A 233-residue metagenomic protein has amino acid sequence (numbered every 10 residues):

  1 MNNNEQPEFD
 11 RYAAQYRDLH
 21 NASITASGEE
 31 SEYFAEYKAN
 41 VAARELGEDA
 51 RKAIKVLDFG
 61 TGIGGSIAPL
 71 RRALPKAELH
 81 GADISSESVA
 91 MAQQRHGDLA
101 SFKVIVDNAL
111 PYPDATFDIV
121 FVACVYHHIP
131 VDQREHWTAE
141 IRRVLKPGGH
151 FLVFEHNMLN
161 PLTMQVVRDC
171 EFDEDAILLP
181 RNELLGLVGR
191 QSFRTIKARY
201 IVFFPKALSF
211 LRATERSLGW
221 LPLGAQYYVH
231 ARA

Functional and structural regions predicted by a protein language model:
M1-I24: N-terminal, positively charged/glycine-rich alpha-helical extensions of SAM-dependent methyltransferases
Y33-K52, P69: Conserved alpha-helix/loop element of class I SAM-dependent methyltransferases that forms part of the SAM/SAH-binding
L57, I63-A109: Class I SAM-dependent methyltransferase SAM/SAH-binding core
N108-V120: A short acidic, Gly/Pro-enriched loop at the edge of an enzyme's catalytic core that lines a small-molecule cofactor
E135-P147: A short glycine-rich, Lys/Arg-flanked "PGG" loop and its adjoining helix->strand segment in the class I
G148-E155: Conserved beta-strand signature within the Rossmann-like core of class I S-adenosyl-L-methionine
N157-E174: Short, glycine-/aromatic-enriched active-site segment of Class I SAM-dependent methyltransferases
I177-S192, A198: Short alpha-helix
